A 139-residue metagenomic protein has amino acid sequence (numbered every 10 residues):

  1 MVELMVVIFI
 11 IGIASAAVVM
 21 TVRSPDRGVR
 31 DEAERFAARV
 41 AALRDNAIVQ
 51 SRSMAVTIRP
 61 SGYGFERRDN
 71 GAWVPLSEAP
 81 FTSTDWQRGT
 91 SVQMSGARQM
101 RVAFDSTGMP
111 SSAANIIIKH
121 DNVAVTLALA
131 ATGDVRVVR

Functional and structural regions predicted by a protein language model:
M1-F9: N-terminal signal-anchor/signal peptide hydrophobic helix marking the start of the first transmembrane segment
I13-R139: N-terminal helix-rich module
